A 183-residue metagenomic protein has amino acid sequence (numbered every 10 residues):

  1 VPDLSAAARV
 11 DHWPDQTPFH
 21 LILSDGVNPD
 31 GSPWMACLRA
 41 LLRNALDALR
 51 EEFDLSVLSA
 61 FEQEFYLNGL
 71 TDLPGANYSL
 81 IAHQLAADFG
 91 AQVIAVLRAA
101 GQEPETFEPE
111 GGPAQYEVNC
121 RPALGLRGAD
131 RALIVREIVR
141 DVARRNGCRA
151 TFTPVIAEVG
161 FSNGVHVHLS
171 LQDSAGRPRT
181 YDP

Functional and structural regions predicted by a protein language model:
V1-P183: Glycine-rich, acidic/polar active-site loops that bind/position phosphate-bearing ligands
